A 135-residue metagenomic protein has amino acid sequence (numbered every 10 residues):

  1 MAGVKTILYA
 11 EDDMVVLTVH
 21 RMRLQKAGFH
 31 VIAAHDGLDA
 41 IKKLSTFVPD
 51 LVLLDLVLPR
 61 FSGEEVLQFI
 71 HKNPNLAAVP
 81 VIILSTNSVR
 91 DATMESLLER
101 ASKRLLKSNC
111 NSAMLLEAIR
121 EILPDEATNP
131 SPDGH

Functional and structural regions predicted by a protein language model:
M1-T6, S112-H135: Non-catalytic signal-transmission and effector/linker regions of two-component phosphorelay proteins
E11: Conserved acidic carboxylate
T18-K26: Charged docking surfaces used in two-component/phosphorelay signaling
A33-L51, M114: Acidic, metal-coordinating helix/loop segments flanking the phosphotransfer/catalytic sites of two-component signaling
D55: Active-site residues of response regulator receiver
P59-R60, V89: The feature encodes the CheY-like receiver
L84-S85, K107: Hydrophobic/aromatic residues positioned on beta-strands within the core alpha/beta folds
